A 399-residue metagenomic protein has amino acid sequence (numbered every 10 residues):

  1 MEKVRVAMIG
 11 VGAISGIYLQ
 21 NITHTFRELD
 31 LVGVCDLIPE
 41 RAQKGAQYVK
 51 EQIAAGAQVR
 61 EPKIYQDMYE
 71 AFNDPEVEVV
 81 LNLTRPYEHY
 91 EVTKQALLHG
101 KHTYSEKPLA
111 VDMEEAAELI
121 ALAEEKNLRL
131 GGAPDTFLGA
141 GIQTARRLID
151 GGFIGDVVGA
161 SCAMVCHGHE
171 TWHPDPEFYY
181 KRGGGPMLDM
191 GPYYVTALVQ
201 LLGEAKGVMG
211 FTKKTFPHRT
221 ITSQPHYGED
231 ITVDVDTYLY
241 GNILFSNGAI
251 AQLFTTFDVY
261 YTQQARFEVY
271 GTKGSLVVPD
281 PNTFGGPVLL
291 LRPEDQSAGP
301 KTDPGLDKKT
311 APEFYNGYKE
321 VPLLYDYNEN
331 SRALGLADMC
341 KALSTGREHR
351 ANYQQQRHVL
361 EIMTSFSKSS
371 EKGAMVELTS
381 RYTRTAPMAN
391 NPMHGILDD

Functional and structural regions predicted by a protein language model:
M1-G56: N-terminal Rossmann-like dinucleotide-binding module
E61-D67: Conserved SAM-binding strand-loop segment of SAM-dependent methyltransferases
F72, V79, R85-F137, G152: Beta-strand-loop-alpha-helix segment that lines the small-molecule cofactor/substrate pocket of alpha/beta enzymes
S105, L130-G132, S161, L253 (+1 more regions): Hydrophobic residues in well-ordered beta-strands that form the structural core
L128, G155-G159, K368-D399: C-terminal capping/lid region of NAD(P)-dependent oxidoreductase domains
T136-V233, G373: Predominantly a Rossmann-like dinucleotide-binding segment in NAD(P)-dependent oxidoreductases
Q200-G207, T212-T215, E229-V277: Glycine-rich, aromatic-lined ligand/substrate-binding cores of catalytic and carbohydrate-binding domains
I221-D234, Y240, F245, E268 (+2 more regions): C-terminal glycine/acidic-rich active-site capping loop/insertion
